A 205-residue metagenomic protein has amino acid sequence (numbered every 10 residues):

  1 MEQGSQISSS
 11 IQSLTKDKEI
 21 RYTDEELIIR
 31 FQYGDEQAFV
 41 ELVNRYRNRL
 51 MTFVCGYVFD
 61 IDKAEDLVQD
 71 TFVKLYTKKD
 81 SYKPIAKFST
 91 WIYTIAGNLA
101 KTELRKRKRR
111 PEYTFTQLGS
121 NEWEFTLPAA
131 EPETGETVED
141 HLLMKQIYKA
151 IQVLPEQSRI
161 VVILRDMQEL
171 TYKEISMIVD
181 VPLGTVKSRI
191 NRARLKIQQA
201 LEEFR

Functional and structural regions predicted by a protein language model:
M1-I29, G119-E131, G135, K145-Q157 (+2 more regions): Intrinsic, short, N-terminal disordered tails of RNA polymerase sigma-factor systems
K16, Q32-E41, M51-D70, L183 (+1 more regions): Short, charged helix-capping/linker segments at alpha-helix termini
Q32-Y33, F72-K87, R107: Sigma70-family region 2
T52, D66-V73, A86-N98: Structural recognition of an alpha-helix C-terminal capping motif at a helix-to-coil junction
V54, R105-K108, L154, R159 (+1 more regions): Short, Lys/Arg-enriched C-terminal cap helix and immediately downstream tail that follows
D80-P84, T94-F115, R192: Arg/Lys-rich amphipathic alpha helix in sigma70-family domain 2
L104-L127, V138: Short, basic/polar amphipathic helix motif occurring as a linker/hinge flanking DNA-binding modules in transcription
V161-R165: A short pre-motif secondary-structure segment
